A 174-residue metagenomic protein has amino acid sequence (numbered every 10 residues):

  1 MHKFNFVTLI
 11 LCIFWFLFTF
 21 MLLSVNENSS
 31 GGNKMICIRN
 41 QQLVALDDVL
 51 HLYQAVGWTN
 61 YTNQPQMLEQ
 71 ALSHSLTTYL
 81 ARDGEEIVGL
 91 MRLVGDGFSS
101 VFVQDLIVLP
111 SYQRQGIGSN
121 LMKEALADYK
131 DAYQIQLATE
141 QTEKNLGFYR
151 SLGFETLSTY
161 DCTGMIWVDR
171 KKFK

Functional and structural regions predicted by a protein language model:
N26-T62, Y160-D161, K174: Short amphipathic alpha-helix that is part of the acyltransferase structural core
E69-L80, Y133-Q134: A short helix-loop-beta-strand connector motif used in the catalytic cores of GNAT acetyltransferases and, in some
L80, E86-G95, S99-F102, I107: Conserved beta-strand in the GNAT
Y112, G116-L121: Conserved acetyl-CoA pyrophosphate-binding loop and the N-cap/start of the following alpha-helix in GNAT-like
D128-E140: Conserved GNAT acetyl-CoA-binding A-motif
Q141-D161: Conserved active-site alpha-helix within GNAT-family acetyltransferase domains
